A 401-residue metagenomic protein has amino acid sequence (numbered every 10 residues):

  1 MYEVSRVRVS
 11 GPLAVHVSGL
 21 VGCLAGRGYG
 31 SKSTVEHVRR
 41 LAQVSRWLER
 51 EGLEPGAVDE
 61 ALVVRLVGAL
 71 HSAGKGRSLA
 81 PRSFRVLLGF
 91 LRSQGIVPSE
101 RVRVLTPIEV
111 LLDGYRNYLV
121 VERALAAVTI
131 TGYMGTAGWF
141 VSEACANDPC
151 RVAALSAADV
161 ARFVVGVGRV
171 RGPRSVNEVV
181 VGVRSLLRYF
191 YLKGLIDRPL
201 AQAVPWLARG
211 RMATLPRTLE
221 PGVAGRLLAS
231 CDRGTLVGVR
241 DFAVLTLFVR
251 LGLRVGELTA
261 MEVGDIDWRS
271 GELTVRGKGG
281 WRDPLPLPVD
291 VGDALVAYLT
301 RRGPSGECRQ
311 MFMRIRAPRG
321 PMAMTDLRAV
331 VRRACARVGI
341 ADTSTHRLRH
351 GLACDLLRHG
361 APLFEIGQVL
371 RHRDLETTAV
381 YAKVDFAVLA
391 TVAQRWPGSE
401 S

Functional and structural regions predicted by a protein language model:
M1-S401: Conserved catalytic core of the tyrosine transesterase superfamily
